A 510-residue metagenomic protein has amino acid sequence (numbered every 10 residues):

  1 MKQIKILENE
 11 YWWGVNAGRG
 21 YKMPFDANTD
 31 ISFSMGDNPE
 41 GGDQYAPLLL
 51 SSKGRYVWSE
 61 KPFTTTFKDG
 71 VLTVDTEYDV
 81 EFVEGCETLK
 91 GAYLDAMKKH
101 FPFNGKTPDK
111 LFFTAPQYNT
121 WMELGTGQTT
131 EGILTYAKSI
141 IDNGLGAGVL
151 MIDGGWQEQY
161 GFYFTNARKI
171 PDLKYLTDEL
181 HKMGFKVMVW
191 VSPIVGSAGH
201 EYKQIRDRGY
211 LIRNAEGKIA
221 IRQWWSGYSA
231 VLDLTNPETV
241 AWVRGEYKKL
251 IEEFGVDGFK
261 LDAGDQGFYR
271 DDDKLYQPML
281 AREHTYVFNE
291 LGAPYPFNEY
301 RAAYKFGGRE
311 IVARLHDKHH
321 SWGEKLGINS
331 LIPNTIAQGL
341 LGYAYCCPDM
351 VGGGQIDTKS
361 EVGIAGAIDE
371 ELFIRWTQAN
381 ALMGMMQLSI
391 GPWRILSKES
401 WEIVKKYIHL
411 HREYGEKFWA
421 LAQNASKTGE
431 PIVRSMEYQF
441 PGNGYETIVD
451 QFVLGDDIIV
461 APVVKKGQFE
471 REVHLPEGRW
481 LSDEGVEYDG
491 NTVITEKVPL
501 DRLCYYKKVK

Functional and structural regions predicted by a protein language model:
K2-K507: Catalytic-domain carbohydrate-binding cleft regions of carbohydrate-active enzymes
